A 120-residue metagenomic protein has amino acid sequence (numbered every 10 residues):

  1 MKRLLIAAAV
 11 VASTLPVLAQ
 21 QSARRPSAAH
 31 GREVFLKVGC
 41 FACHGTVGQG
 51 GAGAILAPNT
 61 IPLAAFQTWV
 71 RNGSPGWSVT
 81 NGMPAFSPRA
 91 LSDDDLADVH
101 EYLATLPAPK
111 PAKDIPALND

Functional and structural regions predicted by a protein language model:
M1-L4: Positively charged n-region of N-terminal signal peptides that target proteins for export
I6-A7, V17: Cleavable N-terminal signal peptides
V17-L18, F41: Intrinsic low-complexity/disordered segments
Q20-A29, K37-V38, S78-D120: Flexible coil segments in periplasmic/lumen-exposed cytochrome c-class electron-transfer proteins
P26-L36, A42-P75, G82-R89: Gly/Gly-Pro-rich "capping" loops immediately C-terminal to redox-active cysteine motifs in periplasmic/lumenal
